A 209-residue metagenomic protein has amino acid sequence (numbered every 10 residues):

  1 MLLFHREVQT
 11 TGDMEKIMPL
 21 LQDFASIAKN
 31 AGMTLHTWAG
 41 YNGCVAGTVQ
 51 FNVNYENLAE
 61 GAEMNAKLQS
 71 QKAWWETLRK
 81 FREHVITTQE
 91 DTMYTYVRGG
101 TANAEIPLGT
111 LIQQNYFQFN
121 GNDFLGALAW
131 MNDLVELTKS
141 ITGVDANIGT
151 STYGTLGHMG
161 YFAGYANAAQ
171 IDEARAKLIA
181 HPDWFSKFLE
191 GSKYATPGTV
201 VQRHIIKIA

Functional and structural regions predicted by a protein language model:
M1-A209: Short S/T/G/P-rich N-terminal loop/turn motif that feeds into the first structured element of a domain
